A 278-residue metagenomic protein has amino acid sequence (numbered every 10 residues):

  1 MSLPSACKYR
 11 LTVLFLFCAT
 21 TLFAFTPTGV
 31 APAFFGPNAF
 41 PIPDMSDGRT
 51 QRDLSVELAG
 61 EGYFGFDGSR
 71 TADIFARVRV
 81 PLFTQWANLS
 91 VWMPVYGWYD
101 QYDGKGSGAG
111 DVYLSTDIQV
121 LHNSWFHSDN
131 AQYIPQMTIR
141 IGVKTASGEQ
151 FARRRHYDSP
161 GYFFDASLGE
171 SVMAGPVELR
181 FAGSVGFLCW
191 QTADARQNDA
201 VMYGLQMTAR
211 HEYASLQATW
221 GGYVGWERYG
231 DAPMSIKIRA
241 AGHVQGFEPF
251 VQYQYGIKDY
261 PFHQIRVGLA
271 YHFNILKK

Functional and structural regions predicted by a protein language model:
S2-T12: Bacterial N-terminal signal peptides that target proteins for export
A19-T21: N-terminal signal peptide c-region/cleavage motif recognized by signal peptidases
F25-S147, A152-R154, S159-S167, Y213-T219 (+5 more regions): Transmembrane beta-barrel domains of Gram-negative outer membranes and organellar outer membranes
T26-A33, G256, G268-K278: Flexible, glycine-rich linker and terminal segments associated with outer-membrane beta-barrel/transport systems
V80-L82, I118-V120, E170-V172, L179 (+4 more regions): Residue-level signature of outer-membrane beta-barrel architecture
Y113-L114, I238-V244, P261-K278: Outer-membrane beta-barrel "beta-signal"
Y157-W226, S235: Detector for outer-membrane/organellar transmembrane beta-barrel domains, recognizing the amphipathic beta-strand
Y253-D259: A short, acidic, flexible beta-alpha connecting loop/helix-capping segment that sits on the rim of active
